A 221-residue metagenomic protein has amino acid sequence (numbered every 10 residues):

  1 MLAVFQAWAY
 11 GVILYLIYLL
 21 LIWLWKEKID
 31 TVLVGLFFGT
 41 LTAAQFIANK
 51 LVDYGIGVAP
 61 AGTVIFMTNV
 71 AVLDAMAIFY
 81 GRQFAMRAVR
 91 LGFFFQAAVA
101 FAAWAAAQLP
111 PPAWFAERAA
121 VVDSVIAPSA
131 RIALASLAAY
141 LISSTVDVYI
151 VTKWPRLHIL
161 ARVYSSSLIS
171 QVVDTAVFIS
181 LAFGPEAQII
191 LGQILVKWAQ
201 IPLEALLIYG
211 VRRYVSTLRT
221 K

Functional and structural regions predicted by a protein language model:
M1-M76: Hydrophobic transmembrane alpha-helices
M1-Y10, Y18, A161, S170-K221: Alpha-helical transmembrane segments and their cytosolic interface
Y15, Q45-F46, V70, D74 (+11 more regions): Transmembrane alpha-helical segments of multi-pass membrane transport proteins and ion-pumping complexes
F46-I56, F79, F101-W114: Transmembrane alpha-helix boundary signature
Y54-V58, A130-S136, A161-R162, I189-G192: Short alpha-helical transmembrane interface motifs in multi-pass membrane proteins
Q83-L91, A161-Y164: Membrane-interface alpha-helices at helix entry/exit sites of multi-pass transporters
A105-A130: Membrane-interface interhelical connector segments
P128-A133, K153-V172, L218-K221: Internal alpha-helical transmembrane segments of multi-pass membrane proteins
